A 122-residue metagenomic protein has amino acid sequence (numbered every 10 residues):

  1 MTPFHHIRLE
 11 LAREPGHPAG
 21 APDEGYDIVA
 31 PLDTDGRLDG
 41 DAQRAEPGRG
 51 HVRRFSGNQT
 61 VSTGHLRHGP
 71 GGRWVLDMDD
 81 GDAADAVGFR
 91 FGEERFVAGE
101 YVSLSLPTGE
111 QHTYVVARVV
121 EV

Functional and structural regions predicted by a protein language model:
M1-R44, S56: N-terminal intrinsically disordered, low-complexity, charge/repeat-rich segments that act as generic
P3-H5, G69-G72, F96-E100: A short, compositionally biased
E10, V29, R67, D77 (+1 more regions): Residues in well-ordered beta-strands of folded domains
A12-P18, V52-R53, V61-T63, V102: Intrinsically disordered, low-complexity boundary segments flanking structured domains
G25-V29, T63, G88, T113: Well-ordered beta-strand positions in beta-sheet-rich domains
D35-L38, R49-F55, F91-E100, L104: Exposed regions on extracellular, virion, or secretory-pathway luminal proteins
P47-V87: Short beta-strand/loop turn elements enriched in aromatics
D77-V122: Short, compact, well-ordered microdomains
